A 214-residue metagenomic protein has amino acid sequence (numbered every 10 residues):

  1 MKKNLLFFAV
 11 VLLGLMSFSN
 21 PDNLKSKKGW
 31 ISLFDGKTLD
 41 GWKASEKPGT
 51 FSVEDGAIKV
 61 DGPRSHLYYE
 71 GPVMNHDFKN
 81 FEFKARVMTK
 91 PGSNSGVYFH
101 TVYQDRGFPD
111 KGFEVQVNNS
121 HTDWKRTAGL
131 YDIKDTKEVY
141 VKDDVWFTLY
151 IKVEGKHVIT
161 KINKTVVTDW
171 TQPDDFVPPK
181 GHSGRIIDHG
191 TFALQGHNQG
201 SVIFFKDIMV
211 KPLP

Functional and structural regions predicted by a protein language model:
M1-N23: Bacterial Sec-dependent N-terminal signal peptides
F18-P214: Carbohydrate-interacting regions of secretory-pathway proteins
